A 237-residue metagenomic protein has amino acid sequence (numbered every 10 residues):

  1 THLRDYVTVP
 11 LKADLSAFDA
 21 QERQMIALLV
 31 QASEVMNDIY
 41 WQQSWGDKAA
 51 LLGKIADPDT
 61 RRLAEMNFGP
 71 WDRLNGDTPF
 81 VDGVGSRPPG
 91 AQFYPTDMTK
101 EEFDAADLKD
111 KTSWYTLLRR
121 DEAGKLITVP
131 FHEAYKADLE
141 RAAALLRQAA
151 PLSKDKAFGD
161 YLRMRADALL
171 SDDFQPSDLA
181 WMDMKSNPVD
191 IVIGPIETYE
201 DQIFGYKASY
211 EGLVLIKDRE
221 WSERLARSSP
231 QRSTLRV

Functional and structural regions predicted by a protein language model:
T1-G76: N-terminal mature-domain "stem" immediately C-terminal to a signal peptide or N-terminal signal-anchor/transmembrane
H2-I26, V35, K109-V237: Fold-level signature of zinc-dependent metallopeptidase catalytic domains
G53-F131: Amphipathic heptad-repeat coiled-coil/leucine-zipper-like oligomerization helices
